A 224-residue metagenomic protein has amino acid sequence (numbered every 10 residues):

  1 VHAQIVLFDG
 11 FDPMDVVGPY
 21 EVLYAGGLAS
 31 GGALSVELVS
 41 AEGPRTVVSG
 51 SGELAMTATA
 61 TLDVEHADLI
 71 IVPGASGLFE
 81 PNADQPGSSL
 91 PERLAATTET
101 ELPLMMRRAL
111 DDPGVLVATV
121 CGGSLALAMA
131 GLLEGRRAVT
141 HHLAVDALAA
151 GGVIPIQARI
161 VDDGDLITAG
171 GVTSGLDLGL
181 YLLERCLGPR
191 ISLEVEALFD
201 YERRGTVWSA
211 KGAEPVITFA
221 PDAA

Functional and structural regions predicted by a protein language model:
V1-V117, A126-A128, P155-I156, L180-A224: Extended, subdomain-level signal for the structured scaffold at the beginning of enzyme domains
V117-A118, V139, I156, I167: Structural detector of well-ordered beta-strand residues that form the stable sheet scaffold of enzyme domains
A128-G131, L176: Acidic/polar active-site rim loop that often engages polyanionic ligands
L133-A158: A conserved active-site-flanking secondary-structure segment within enzyme catalytic domains
Q157-G170, A197-Y201: Conserved Rossmann-fold dehydrogenase catalytic segment
G171-G175: Short acidic alpha-helix initiation/capping motifs at coil-to-helix transition points, especially at protein N-termini
